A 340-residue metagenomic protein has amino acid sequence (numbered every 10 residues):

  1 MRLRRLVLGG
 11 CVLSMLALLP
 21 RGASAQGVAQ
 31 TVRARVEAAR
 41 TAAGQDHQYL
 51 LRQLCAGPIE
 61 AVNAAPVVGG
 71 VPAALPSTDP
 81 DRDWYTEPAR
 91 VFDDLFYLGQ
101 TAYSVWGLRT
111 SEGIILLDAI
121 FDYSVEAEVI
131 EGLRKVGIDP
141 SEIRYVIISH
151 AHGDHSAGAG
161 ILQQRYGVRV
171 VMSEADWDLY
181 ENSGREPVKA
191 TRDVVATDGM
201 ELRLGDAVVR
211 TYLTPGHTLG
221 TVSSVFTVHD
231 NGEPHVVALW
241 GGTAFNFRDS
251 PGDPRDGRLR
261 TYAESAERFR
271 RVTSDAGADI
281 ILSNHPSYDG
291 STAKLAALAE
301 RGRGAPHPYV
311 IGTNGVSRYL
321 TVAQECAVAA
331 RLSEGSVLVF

Functional and structural regions predicted by a protein language model:
G9-L18: Bacterial N-terminal signal peptides
R21-A25: Sec/Tat signal peptide C-region and signal peptidase I cleavage site
Q26-T78, N231, F245-F340: Accessory terminal helices/loops
A29, R33-A42, L95, S124-V125 (+4 more regions): Active-site HxH/HxHxD metal-binding segment of metal-dependent hydrolases
L75, Y85, R90-D93, P140-E142 (+6 more regions): Metallo-beta-lactamase
D81-V136, P140, S223-F247: Conserved beta-strand hairpin/beta-sheet module of binuclear metal-dependent hydrolase folds, prominently
L117-A119, I143-H152, V170-S173, L213-G216 (+3 more regions): Active-site neighborhood of phospho(di)ester-bond hydrolases with catalytic His/Asp-centered motifs
S124, A151-A157, W177-Y180, L219-V222 (+3 more regions): Active-site environment of divalent metal-dependent phosphoester hydrolases
